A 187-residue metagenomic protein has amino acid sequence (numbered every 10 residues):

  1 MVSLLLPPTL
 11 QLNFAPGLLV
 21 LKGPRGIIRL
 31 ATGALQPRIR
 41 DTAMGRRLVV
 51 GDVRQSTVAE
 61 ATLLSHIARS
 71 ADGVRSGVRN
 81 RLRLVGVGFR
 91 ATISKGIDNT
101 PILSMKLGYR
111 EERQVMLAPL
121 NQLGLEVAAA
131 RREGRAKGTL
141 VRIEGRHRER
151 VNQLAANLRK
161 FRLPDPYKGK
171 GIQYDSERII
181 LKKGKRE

Functional and structural regions predicted by a protein language model:
M1-E187: Ribosome-associated RNA-binding proteins
